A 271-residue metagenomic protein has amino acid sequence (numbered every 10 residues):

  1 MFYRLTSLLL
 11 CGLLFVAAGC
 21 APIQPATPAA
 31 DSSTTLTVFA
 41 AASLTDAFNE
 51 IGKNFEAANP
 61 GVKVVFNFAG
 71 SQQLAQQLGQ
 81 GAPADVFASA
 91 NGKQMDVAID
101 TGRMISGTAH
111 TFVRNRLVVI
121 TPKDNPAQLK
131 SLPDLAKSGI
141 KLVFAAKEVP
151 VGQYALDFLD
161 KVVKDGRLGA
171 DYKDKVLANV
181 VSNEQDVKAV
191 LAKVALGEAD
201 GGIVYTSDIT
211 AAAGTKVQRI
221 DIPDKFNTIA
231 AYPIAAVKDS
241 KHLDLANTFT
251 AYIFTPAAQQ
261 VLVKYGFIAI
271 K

Functional and structural regions predicted by a protein language model:
M1-L9: Bacterial N-terminal signal peptides that target proteins for export
Y3, L14-F15, P28-A30: Secreted glycan hydrolases and related glycan-binding modules that recognize and/or cleave
L8-A18: Bacterial N-terminal signal peptides
C20-A58, K63, N67-F68, Q72 (+5 more regions): Exported/periplasmic ABC-transporter solute-binding proteins
A84-S89: Periplasmic-binding protein-like
T101-T108: A short, gly/pro- and small-residue-rich
H110, L117: Short, glycine-/small- and polar/acidic-enriched structural segments that line small-molecule recognition paths
